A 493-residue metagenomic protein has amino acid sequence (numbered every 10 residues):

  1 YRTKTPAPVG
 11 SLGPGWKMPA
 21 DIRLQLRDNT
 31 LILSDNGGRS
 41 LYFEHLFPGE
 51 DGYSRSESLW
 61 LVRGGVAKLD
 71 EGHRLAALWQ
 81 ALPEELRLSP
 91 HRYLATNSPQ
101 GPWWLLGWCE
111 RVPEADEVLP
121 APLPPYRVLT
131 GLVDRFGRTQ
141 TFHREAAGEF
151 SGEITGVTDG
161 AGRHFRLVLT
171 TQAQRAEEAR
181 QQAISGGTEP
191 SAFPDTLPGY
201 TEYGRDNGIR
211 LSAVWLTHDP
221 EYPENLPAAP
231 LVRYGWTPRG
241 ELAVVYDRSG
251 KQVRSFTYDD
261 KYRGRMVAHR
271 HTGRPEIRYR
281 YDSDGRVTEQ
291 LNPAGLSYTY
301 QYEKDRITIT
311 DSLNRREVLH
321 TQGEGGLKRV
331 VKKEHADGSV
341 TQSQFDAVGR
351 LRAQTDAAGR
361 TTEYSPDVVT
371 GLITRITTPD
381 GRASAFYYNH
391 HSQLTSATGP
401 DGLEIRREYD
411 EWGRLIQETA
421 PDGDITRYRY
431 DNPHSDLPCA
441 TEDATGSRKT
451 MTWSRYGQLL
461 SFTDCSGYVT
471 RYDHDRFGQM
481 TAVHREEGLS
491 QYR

Functional and structural regions predicted by a protein language model:
T3, L12-P14, L24-R493: Extended charged/polar low-complexity repeat regions
P6: Conserved, well-structured beta-alpha core segment at the onset of a catalytic domain
A20: A cross-family detector of function-defining hotspots
